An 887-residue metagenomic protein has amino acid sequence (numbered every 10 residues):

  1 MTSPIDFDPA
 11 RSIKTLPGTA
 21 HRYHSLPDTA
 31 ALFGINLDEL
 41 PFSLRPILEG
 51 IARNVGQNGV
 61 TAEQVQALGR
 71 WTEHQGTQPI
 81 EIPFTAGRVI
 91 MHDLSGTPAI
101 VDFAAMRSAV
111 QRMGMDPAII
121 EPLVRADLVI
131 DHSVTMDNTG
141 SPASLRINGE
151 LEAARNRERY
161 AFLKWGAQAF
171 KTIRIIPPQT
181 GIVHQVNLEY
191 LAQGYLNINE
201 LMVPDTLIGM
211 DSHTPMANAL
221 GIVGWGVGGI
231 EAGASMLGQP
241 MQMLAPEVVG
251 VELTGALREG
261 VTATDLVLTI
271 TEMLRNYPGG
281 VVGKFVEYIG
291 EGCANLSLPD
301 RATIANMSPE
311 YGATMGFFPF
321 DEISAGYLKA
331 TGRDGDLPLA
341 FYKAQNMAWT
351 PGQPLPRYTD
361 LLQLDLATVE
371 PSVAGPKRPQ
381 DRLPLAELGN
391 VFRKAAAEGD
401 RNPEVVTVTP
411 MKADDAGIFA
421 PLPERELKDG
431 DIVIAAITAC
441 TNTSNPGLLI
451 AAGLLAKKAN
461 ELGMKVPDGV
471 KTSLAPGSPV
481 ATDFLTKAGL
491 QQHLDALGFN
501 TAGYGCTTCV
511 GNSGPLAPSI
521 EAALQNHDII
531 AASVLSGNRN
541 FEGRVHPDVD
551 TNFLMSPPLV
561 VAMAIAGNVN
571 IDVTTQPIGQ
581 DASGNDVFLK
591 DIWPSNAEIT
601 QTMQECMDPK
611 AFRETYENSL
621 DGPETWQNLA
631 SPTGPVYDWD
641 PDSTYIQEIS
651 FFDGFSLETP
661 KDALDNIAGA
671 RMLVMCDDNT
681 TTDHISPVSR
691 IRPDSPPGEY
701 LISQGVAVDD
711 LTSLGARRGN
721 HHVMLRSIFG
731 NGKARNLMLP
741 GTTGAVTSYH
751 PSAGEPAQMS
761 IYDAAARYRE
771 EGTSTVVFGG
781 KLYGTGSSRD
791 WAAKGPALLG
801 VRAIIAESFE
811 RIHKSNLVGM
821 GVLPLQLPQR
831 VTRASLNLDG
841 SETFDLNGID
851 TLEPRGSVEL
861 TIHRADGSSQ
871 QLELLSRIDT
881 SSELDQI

Functional and structural regions predicted by a protein language model:
M1-Q886: Fe-S-dependent hydro-lyases/dehydratases of central metabolism
